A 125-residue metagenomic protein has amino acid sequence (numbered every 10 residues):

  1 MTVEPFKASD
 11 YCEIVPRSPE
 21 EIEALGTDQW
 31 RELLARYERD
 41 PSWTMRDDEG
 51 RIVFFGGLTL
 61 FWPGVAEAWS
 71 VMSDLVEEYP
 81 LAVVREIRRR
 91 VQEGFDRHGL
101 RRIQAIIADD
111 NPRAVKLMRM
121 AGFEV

Functional and structural regions predicted by a protein language model:
M1-P16, E21-I22: A short beta-loop-alpha structural element at the N-terminal edge of CoA-dependent acyl/N-acetyltransferase catalytic
S9, P63, P112-R113: Short alpha-helical
A24-S42, D47: Active-site rim helix/loop that mediates acceptor-substrate recognition in acyltransferases
T44, G50-L60, A66-W69: Conserved beta-strand in the GNAT
G64-V84: Conserved acetyl-CoA binding element of GNAT-fold acetyltransferases
E86-R102: Conserved acyl-CoA
L100-R119: Conserved beta-strand-loop-alpha-helix junction that forms the acyl-donor binding cleft
R119-V125: Conserved acetyl-CoA-binding loop of GNAT-fold acetyltransferases
